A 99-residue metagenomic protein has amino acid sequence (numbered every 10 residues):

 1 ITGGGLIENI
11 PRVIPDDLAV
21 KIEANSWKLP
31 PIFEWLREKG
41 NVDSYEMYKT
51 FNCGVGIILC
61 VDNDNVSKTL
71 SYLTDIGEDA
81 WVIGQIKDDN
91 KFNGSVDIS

Functional and structural regions predicted by a protein language model:
I1-S99: Glycine-/charge-enriched secondary-structure boundary and capping motifs
